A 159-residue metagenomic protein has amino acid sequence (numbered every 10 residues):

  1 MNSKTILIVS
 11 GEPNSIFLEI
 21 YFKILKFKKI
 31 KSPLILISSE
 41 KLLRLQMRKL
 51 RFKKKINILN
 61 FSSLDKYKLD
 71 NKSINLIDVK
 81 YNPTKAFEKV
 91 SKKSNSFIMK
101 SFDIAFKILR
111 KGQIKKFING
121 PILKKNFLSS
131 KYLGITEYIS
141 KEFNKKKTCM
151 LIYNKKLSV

Functional and structural regions predicted by a protein language model:
M1-V159: Anion-binding alpha/beta catalytic cores of soluble intermediary-metabolism enzymes, centered on
